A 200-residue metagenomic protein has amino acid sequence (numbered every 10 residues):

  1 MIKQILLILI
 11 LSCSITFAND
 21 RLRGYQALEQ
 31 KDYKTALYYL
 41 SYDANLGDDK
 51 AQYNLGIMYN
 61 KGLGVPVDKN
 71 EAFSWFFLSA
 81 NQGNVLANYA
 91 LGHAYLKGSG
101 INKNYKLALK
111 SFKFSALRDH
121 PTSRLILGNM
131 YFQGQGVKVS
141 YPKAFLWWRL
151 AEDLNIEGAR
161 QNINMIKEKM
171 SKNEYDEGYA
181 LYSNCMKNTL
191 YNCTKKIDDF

Functional and structural regions predicted by a protein language model:
Q4-C13: Sec-dependent N-terminal signal peptides
T16-Y42, T194, F200: N-terminal leader/linker segments that initiate helical-solenoid repeat arrays
D20, D49-A51, V85-A87, P121-R124 (+1 more regions): Helix-start (N-cap) detector for alpha-helical repeat units in TPR-like alpha-solenoids, especially tetratricopeptide
D20-A27, D43, N54-K61, A90-K97 (+3 more regions): Hydrophobic face of amphipathic alpha-helices that form TPR/SEL1-like repeat modules and related alpha-solenoid
E29-Y38, P66-L78, N102-S111, K138-W147 (+1 more regions): Structural signature of tandem alpha-helical TPR/SEL1-like repeats, specifically the intra-repeat loop/turn
K31-D32, N45-D48, K61-L63, D68 (+8 more regions): Short helix-capping/linker turns of helical repeat alpha-solenoids
Y42-D43, L78-S79, F114-S115, A151: Canonical positions in the second alpha-helix
G158-F200: Terminal, low-structured helical/coil segments at or just beyond the last alpha-helical repeat
